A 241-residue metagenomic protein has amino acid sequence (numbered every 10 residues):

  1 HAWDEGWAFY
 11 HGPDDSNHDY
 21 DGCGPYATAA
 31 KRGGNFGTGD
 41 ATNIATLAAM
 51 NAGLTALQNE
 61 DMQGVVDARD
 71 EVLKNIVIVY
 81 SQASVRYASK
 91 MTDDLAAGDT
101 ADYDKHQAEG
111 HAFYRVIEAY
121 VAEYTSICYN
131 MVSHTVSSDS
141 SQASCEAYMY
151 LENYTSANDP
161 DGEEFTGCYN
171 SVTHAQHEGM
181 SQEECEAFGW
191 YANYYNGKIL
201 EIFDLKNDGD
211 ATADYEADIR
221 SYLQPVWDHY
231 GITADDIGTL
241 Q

Functional and structural regions predicted by a protein language model:
H1-S126, Y191-Q241: Mature extracytoplasmic or organellar-lumen-exposed domains after removal of signal/transit peptides
S126-Y194: Extracellular/cell-surface secretome signature
